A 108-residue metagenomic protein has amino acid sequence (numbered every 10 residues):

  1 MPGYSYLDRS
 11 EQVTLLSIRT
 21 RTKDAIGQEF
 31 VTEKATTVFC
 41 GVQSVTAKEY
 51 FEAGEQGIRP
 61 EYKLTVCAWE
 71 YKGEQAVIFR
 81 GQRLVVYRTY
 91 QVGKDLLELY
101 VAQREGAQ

Functional and structural regions predicted by a protein language model:
M1-I26: Active-site-proximal polar cores
R21-T22, Q28-Q108: Short, conserved turn/kink motifs that form compact alpha/beta structural patches or helix kinks used as
